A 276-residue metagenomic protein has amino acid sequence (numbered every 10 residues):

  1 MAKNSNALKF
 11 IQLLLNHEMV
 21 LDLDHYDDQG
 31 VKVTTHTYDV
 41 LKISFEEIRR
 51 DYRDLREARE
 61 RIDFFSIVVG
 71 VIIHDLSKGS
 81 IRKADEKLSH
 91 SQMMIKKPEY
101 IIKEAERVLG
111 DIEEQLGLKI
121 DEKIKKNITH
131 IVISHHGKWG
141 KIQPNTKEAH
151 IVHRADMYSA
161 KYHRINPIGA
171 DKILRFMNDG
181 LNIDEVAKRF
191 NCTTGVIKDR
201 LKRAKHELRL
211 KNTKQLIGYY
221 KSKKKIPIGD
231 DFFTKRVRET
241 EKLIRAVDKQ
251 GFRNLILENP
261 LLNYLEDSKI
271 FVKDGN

Functional and structural regions predicted by a protein language model:
M1-D85: Acidic/His-rich, divalent-metal-binding segments that scaffold phosphate/diphosphate chemistry
R59-I165: Divalent metal-dependent catalytic cores for phosphoryl transfer on phosphate-bearing substrates
G169-I173: Short alpha-helical "packing" element that flanks the helix-turn-helix/winged-helix DNA-binding module
V186-A187, F252: Short alpha-helical "recognition helix" segments of helix-turn-helix
G195: Key DNA-contact positions within bacterial/archaeal DNA-binding proteins
R200: Residues within the DNA-recognition helix of helix-turn-helix
K205-T240: Basic, Lys/Arg-enriched C-terminal extension of HTH/homeodomain DNA-binding domains
